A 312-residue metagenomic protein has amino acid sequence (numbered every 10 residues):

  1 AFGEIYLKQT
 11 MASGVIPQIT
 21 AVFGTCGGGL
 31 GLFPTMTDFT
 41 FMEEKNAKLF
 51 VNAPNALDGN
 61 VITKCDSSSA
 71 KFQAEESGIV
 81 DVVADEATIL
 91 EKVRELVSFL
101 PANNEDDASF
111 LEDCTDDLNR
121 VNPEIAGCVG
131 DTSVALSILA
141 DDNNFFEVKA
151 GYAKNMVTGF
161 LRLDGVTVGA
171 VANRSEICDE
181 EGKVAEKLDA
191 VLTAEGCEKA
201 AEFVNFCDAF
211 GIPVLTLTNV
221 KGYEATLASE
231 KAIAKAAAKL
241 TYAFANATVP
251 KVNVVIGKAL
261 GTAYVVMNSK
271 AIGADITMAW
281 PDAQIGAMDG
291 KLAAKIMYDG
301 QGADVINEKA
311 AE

Functional and structural regions predicted by a protein language model:
A1-E312: Ligand-binding clefts of soluble mixed alpha/beta catalytic domains
